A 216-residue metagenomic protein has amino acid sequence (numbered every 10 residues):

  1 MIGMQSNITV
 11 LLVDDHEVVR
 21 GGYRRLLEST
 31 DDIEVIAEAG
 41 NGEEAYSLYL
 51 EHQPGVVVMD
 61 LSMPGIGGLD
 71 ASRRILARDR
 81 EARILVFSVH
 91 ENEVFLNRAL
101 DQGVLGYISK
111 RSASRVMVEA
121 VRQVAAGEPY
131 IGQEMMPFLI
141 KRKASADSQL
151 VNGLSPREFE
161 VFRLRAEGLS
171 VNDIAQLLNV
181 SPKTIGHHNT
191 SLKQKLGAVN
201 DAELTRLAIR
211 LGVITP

Functional and structural regions predicted by a protein language model:
N41-E44, I66-D70: Acidic catalytic/metal-coordinating carboxylates
S47, L69-E81: Short amphipathic alpha-helix used as the core "switch/output" element in two-component signaling
H52-V58: Active-site beta3 strand of CheY-like receiver
D60, S88: Active-site residues of response regulator receiver
M63: Receiver (REC) domain active-site loop signature in two-component systems and cognate sites in sensor histidine kinases
V94-E160, A202, V213-T215: Short, flexible helix-to-coil linker/hinge segments that flank and couple to helix-turn-helix
S148-K183: Helix-turn-helix DNA-binding segment
S170-E203: Recognition helix of helix-turn-helix DNA-binding domains
